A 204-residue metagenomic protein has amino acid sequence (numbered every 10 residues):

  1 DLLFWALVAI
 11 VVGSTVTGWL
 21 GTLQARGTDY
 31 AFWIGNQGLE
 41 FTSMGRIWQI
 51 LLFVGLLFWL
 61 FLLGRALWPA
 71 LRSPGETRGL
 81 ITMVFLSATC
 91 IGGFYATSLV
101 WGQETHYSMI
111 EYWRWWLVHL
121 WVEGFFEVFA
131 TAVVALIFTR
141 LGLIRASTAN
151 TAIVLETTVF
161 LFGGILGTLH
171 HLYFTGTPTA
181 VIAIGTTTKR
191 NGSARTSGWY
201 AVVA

Functional and structural regions predicted by a protein language model:
D1-A70, V100-Y107, G164-T186: Membrane-interface helix-loop-helix modules in multi-pass inner-membrane proteins
D1-A9, N36-Q49, L67-A88, L141-T158 (+2 more regions): Membrane-interfacial loop-to-helix junctions in multi-pass inner-membrane proteins
A9-G13, F85-A96, E156-L169: Selective recognition of specific alpha-helical transmembrane segments in multi-pass small-molecule
L52-A66, T89-Y95, H119-L141, F162-G167 (+2 more regions): Hydrophobic core segments of alpha-helical transmembrane domains in multi-pass integral membrane proteins
L60, G102, R114-W116, V122 (+1 more regions): Short linear interaction motif-like sites in intrinsically disordered regions of transcription factors
E76, G92, A96-T97, W101 (+1 more regions): General secondary-structure edge motif
Q103-Y107, R140-R145: Membrane-interface elements of multi-pass transporters and channels
S108-V134, A152-I153, T168-T187: Early transmembrane hairpin module of multi-pass membrane proteins
